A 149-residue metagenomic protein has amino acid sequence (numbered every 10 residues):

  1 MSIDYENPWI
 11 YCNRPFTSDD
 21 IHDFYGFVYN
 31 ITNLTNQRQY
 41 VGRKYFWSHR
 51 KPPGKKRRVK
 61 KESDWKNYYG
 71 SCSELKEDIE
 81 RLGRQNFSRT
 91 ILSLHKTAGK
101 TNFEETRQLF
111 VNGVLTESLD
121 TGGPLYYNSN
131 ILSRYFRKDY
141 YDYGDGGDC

Functional and structural regions predicted by a protein language model:
S2-C149: Structure-specific nucleic-acid interaction/processing domains
